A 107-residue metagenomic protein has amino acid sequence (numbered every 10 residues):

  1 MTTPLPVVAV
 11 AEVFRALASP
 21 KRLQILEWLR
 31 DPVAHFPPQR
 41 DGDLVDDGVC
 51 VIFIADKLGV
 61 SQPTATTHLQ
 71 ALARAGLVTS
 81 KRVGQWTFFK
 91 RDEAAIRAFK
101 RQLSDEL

Functional and structural regions predicted by a protein language model:
M1-A9, V13: Long, low-complexity, charged/polar intrinsically disordered regions in eukaryotic proteins
A9, R15, K21-S61, V83 (+1 more regions): N-terminal helix-turn-helix DNA-binding core of bacterial DNA-binding proteins
L69-Q70: Short, hydrophobic-biased segments on the C-terminal half of alpha helices that form "recognition helices"
G76: Glycine-centered, phosphate/nucleic-acid-interacting loop/turn motifs that mediate DNA/RNA or nucleotide
S80: Short beta-strand "wing" residues that participate in macromolecule-binding interfaces
A95-F99: Short, charged/polar, Gly/Pro-enriched secondary-structure boundary elements
